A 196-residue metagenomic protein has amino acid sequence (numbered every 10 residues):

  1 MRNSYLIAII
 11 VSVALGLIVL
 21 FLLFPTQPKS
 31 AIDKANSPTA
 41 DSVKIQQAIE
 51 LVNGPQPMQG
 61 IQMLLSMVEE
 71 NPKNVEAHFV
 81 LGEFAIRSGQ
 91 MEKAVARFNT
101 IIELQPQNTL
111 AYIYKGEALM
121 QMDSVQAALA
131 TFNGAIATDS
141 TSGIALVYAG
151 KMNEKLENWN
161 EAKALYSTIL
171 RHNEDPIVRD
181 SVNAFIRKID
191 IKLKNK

Functional and structural regions predicted by a protein language model:
M1-V43, N53, S66: Long, contiguous interaction/recruitment modules in multidomain scaffold/adaptor proteins
N36-E76, V80-Q90: Alpha-helical segment of the N-proximal tetratricopeptide repeat
A40-D41, V75-E76, T109-L110, G143-I144 (+1 more regions): Helix-start (N-cap) detector for alpha-helical repeat units in TPR-like alpha-solenoids, especially tetratricopeptide
I49-V52, V75-T138: Alpha-helical adaptor scaffolds
I61, V95, L129, K163 (+2 more regions): Conserved positions within tetratricopeptide repeat
E70-K73, Q105-N108, D139, H172-I177: Short solvent-exposed coil/turn linkers within tandem alpha-helical repeat scaffolds
V80, Y114, Y148, S181-F185: Canonical tetratricopeptide repeat
A137, N153-I177, R187: TPR/TPR-like (Sel1-like) alpha-helical repeat modules
